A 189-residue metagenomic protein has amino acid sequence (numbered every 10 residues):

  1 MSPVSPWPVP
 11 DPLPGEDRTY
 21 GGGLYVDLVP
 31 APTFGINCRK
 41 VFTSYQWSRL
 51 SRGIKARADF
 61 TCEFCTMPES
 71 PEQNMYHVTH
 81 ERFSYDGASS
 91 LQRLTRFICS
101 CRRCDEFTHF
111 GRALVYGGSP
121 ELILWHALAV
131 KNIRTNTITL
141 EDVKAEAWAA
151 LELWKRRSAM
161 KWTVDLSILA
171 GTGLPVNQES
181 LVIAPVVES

Functional and structural regions predicted by a protein language model:
M1-G53, M67-Q73, P120-S189: A boundary/linker detector
L13, K55-A58, L94: Residue-level signal for mature regions of secreted extracellular proteins and peptides
T43-R52, E63-C99, T108-Y116: Histidine-centered nuclease catalytic patch
R102: Conserved N-terminal glycine/acidic-rich loop preference
